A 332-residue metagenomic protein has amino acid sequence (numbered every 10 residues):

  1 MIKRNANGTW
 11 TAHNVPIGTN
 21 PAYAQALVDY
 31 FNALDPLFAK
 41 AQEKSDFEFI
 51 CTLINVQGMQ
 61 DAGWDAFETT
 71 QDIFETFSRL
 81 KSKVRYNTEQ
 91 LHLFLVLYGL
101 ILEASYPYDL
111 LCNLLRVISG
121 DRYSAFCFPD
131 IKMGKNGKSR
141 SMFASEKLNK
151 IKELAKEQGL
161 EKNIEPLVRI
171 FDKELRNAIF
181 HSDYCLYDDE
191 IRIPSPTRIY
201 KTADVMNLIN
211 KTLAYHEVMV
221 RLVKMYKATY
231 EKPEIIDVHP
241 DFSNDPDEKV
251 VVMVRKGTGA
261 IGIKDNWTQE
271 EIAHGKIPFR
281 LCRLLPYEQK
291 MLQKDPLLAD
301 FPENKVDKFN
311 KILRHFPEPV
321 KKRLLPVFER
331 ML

Functional and structural regions predicted by a protein language model:
M1-L97, I236-L332: Extended intrinsically disordered or low-complexity regions, especially N/C-terminal cytosolic tails and loops, rather
A66, I73, L100-E103, P107 (+4 more regions): Amphipathic alpha-helices that form helix-helix packing interfaces
Y86-A104, K162-I170, R198, T202-V205 (+1 more regions): Short, charged/polar micro-motifs that form catalytic or ligand-binding hotspots
L97-R169: Flexible secondary-structure boundary motifs
R116, N177-D188, E217-K224: Charged/polar positions within long, soluble alpha-helices
F126-M142, E234-V252: Eukaryote-specific, cytoplasm-facing alpha-helical/coiled-coil scaffolding segments in long proteins
I164-I193: Histidine-centered, metal-coordinating catalytic motifs and their short helical/loop contexts
R192-D245: Amphipathic, Lys/Arg-enriched alpha-helical patches that create a basic surface for binding polyanionic ligands
